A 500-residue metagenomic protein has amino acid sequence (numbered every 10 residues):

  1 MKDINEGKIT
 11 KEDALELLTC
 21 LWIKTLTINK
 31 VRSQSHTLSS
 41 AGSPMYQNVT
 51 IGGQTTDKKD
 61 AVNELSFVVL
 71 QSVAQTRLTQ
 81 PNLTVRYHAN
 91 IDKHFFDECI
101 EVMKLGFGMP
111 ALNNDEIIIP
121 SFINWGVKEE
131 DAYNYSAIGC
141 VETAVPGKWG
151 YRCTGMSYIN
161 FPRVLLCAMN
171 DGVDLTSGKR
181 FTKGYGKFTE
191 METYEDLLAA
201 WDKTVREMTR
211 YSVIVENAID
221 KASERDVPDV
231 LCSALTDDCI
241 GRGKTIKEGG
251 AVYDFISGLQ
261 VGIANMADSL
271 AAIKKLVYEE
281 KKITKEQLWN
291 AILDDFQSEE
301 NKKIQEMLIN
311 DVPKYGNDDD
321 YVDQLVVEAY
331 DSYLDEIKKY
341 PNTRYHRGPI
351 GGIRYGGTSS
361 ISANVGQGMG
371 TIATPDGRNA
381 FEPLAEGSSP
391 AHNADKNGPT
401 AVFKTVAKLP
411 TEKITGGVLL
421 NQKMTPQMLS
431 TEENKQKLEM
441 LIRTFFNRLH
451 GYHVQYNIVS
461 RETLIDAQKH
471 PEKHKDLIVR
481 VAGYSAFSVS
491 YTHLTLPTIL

Functional and structural regions predicted by a protein language model:
M1-L494, L500: Conserved catalytic cores of very large enzyme subunits
